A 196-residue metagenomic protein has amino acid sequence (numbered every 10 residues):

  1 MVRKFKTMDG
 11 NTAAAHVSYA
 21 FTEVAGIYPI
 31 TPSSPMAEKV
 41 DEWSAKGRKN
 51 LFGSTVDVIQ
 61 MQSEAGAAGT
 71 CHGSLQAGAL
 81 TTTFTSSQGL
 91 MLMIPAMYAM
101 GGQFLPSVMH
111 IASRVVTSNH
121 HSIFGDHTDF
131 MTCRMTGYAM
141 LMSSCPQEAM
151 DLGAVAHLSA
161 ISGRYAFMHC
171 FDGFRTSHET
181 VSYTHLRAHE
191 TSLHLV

Functional and structural regions predicted by a protein language model:
M1-T132, G137, A154, G173-F174: Thiamine diphosphate
S63, S144-E148, L152, T191: Alpha-helix N-cap recognition
T136-E148, Y165: Flexible, glycine/proline-enriched loop segments at strand-loop-helix junctions that form or flank small-ligand binding
M150, H157-S177: Conserved anion/nucleotide-ligand pocket segment
T180: A contiguous loop/helix-start segment that scaffolds small-molecule binding in enzyme catalytic cores
T184-T191: Conserved small/polar residues in nucleotide/adenosyl-binding loops
